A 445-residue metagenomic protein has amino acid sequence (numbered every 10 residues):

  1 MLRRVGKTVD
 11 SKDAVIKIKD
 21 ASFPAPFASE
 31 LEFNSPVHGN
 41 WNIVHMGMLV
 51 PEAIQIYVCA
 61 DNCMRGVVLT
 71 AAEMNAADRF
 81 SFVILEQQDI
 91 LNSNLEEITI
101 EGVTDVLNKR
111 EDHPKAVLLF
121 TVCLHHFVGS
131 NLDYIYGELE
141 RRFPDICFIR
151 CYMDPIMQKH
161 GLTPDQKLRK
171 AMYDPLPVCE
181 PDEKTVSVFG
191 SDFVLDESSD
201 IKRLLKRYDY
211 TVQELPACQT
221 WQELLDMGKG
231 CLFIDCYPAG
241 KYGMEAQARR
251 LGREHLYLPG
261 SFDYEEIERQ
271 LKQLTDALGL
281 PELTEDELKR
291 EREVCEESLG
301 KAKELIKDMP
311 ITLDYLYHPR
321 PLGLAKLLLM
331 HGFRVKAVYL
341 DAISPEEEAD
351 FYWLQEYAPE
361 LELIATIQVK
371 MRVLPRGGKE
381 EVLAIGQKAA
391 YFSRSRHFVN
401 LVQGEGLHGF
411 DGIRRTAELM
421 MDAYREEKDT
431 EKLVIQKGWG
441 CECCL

Functional and structural regions predicted by a protein language model:
M1-L445: An N-terminal assembly and electron-transfer interface module characteristic of large anaerobic redox and radical
